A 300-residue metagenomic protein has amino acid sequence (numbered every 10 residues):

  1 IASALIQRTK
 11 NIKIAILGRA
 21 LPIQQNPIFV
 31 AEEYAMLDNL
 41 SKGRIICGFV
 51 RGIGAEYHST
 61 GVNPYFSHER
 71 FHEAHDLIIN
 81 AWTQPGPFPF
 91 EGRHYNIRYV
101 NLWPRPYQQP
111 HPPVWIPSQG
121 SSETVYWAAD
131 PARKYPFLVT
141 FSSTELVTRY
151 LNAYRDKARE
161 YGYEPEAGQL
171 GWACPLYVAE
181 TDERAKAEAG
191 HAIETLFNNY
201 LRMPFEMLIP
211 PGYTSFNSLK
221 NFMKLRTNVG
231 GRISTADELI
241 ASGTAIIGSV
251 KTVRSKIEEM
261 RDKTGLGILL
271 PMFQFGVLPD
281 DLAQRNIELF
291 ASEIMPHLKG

Functional and structural regions predicted by a protein language model:
I1-A15, R105, Q109-P112: N-terminal beta1-alpha1-beta2 module of alpha/beta enzyme domains
I1-L5, A20-L21, H58, F141-T144 (+1 more regions): Glycine-rich, proline-tolerant flexible connector loops at the mouths of alpha/beta enzymes
I14-L17, I45-F49, V114-P117, R133-V139 (+2 more regions): Hydrophobic faces of well-ordered beta-strands that scaffold small-molecule active sites in alpha/beta enzyme cores
P22-P27, S143-V147, V178, G248 (+1 more regions): Acidic-and-aromatic substrate-binding clefts and catalytic sites of carbohydrate-active enzymes
P22-R133, E145-N152, D156-Y163, A167: Internal, glycine-rich beta/alpha segment that forms the wall or movable "lid" of small-molecule/cofactor binding
S67-W103, E145-T264, K299: An alpha-helical appendage that flanks or caps ligand/catalytic pockets
E180-A187, P279-L289: Short glycine/threonine-rich loop-to-helix capping motif typified by GTGT followed within a few residues by an Asp-Pro
